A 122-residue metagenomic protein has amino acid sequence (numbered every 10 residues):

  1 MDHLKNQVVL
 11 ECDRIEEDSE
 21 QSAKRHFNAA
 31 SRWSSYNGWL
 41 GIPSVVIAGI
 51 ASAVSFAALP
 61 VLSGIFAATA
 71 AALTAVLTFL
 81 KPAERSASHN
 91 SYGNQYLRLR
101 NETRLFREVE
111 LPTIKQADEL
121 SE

Functional and structural regions predicted by a protein language model:
M1-P43, L59, V76-E122: Conserved non-transmembrane functional hotspots
K24, I47, A67-A70, N94: N-terminal, well-ordered alpha-helical segments
S44-S52, A70-T74: Hydrophobic, membrane-inserted alpha-helices
S52-A53, S63: Basic/polar low-complexity intrinsically disordered segments
V54-A58: Helix-loop junctions at the membrane-solvent interface of multi-pass transporters, primarily the C-terminal
L59-T69: Hydrophobic alpha-helical transmembrane segments
